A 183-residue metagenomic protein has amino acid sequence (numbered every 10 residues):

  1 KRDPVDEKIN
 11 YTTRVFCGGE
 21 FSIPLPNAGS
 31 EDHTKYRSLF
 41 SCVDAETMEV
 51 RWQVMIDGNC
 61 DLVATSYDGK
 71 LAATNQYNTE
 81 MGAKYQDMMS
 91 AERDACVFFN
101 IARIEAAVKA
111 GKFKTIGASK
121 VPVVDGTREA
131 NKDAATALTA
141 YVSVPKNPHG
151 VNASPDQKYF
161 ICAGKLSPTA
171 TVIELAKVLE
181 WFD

Functional and structural regions predicted by a protein language model:
K1-D183: Predominantly soluble domains enriched in secretory-pathway, periplasmic, or organellar proteins
